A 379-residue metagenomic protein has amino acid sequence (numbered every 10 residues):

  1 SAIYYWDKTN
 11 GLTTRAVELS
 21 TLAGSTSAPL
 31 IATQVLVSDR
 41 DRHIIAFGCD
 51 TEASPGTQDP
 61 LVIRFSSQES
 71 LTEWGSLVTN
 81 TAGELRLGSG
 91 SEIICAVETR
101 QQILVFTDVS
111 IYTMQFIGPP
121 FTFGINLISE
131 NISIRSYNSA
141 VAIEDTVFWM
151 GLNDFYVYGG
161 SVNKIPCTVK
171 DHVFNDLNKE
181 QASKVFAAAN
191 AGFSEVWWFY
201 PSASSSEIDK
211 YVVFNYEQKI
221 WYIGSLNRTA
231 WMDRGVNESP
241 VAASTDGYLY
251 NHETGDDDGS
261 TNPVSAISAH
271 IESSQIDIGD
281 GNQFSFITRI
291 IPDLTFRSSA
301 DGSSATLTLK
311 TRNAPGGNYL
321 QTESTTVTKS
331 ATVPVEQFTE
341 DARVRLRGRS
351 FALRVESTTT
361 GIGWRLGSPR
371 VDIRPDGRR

Functional and structural regions predicted by a protein language model:
S1-G56, L77, L87, S110 (+9 more regions): Polar, enzyme-active/binding microenvironments
L12-V185, K219-I223: Beta-propeller and closely related beta-pinwheel folds
S91, N131-T146, L152-R379: Beta-sheet repeat architectures centered on beta-propellers
